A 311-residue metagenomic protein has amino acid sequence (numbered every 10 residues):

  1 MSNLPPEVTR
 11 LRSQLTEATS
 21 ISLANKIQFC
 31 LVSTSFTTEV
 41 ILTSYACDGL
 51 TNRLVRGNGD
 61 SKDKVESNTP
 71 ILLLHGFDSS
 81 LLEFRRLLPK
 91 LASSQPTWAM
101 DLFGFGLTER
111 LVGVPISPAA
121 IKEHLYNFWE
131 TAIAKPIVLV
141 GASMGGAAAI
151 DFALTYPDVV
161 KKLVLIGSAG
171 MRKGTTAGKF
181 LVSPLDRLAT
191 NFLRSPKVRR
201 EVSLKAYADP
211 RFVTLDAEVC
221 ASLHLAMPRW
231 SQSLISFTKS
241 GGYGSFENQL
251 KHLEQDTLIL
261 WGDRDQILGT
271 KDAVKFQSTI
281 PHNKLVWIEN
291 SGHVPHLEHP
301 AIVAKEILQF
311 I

Functional and structural regions predicted by a protein language model:
T43-D63, R86, A92-S93, W98-V140 (+2 more regions): Active-site loop/oxyanion-hole signature of alpha/beta-hydrolase fold enzymes
N68, G76-S79, S143: Active-site glycine-rich loops that stabilize anionic/oxyanionic intermediates across multiple enzyme folds
G76-L88: The serine-hydrolase catalytic nucleophile loop
G141, G145, A149: Gly/Ala-rich beta-loop-alpha elbow adjacent to hydrolase catalytic centers
I150, L154, V160-N191: Flexible "cap/lid" loop of the alpha/beta hydrolase fold
F192-H252: Conserved alpha/beta-hydrolase catalytic His-Asp/Glu region
L253, I259-W261, D265: Short beta-strand/loop motif that positions the catalytic acidic residue of the alpha/beta-hydrolase fold
N283-I311: Catalytic active-site module of serine/aspartate enzymes centered on a nucleophile-bearing elbow/loop
